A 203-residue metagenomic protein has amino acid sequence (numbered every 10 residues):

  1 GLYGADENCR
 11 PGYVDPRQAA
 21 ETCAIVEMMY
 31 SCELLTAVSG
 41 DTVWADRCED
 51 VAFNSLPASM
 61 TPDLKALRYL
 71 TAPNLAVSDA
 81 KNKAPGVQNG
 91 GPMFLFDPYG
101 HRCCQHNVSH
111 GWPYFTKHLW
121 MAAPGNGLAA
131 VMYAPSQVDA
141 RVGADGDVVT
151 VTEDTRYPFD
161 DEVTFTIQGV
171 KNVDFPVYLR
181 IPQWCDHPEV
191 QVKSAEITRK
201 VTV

Functional and structural regions predicted by a protein language model:
G1-V203: Glycan-recognition and catalytic cores of secretory/periplasmic carbohydrate-active enzymes
